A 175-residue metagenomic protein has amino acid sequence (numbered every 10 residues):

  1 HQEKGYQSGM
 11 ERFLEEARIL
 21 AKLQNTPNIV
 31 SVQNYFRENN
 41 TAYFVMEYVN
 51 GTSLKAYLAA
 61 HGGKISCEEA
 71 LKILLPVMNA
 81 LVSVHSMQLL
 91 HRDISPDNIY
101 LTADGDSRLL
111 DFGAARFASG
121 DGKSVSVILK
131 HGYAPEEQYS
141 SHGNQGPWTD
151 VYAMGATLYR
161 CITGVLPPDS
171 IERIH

Functional and structural regions predicted by a protein language model:
H1-L23: AlphaC helix of the eukaryotic protein kinase fold
N34-Y35: Activation-segment/catalytic-loop signature of the eukaryotic protein kinase fold
N39-S53, Y57: Conserved short submotifs of the Hanks-type protein kinase catalytic core that shape the nucleotide-binding pocket
I73-L74: Activation segment signature within eukaryotic-like protein kinase domains
V77-L89: Protein kinase catalytic-loop region centered on the HRD/HxD motif
S124-E137: Conserved activation segment of eukaryotic-like protein kinases, specifically the C-terminal portion of the activation
E137-W148: Conserved end of the kinase activation segment
